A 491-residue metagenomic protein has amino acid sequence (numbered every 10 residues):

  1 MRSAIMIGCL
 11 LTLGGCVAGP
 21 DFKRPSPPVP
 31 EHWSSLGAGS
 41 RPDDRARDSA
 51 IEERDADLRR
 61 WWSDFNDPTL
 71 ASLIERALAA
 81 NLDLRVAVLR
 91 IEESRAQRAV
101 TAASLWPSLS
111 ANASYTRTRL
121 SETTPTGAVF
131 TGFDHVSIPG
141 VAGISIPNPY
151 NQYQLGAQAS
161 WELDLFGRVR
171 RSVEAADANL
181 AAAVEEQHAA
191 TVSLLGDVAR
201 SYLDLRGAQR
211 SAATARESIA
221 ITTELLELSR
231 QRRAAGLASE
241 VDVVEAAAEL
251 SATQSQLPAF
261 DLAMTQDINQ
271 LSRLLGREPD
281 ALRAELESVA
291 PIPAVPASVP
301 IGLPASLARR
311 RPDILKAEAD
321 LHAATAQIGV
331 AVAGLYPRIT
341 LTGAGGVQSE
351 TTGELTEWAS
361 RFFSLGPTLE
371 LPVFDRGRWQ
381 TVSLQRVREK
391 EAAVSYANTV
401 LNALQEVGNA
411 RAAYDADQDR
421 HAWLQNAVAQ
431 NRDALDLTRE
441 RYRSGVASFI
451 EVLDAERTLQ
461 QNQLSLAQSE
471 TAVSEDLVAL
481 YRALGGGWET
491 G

Functional and structural regions predicted by a protein language model:
A4-G14: Bacterial N-terminal signal peptides
V17, L70-S72, E93, Q152-Q154 (+6 more regions): Transmembrane beta-barrel architecture of outer-membrane proteins
V17-A99, I292-H322, L371-V373, A397-V400 (+1 more regions): Bacterial Sec-pathway N-terminal export signals of envelope proteins
A50-D55, S63, L78, F130-V141 (+8 more regions): Amphipathic alpha-helical coiled-coil scaffold segments and their short linker/junction regions
A56-F65, N112-Q158, A281-P300, G329 (+2 more regions): Small/polar, glycine/serine/threonine/aspartate-rich low-complexity segments that form flexible
R85-V86, A102-A103, P147-P149, L163-T191 (+8 more regions): Sec/SRP-type N-terminal targeting helices
V169, E185-L303, A413, D417 (+3 more regions): Periplasmic alpha-helical coiled-coil/stalk elements that build and connect Gram-negative outer-membrane
N269, E278-P279, P293-V295, V299 (+2 more regions): Acidic, low-complexity, intrinsically disordered peripheral segments
